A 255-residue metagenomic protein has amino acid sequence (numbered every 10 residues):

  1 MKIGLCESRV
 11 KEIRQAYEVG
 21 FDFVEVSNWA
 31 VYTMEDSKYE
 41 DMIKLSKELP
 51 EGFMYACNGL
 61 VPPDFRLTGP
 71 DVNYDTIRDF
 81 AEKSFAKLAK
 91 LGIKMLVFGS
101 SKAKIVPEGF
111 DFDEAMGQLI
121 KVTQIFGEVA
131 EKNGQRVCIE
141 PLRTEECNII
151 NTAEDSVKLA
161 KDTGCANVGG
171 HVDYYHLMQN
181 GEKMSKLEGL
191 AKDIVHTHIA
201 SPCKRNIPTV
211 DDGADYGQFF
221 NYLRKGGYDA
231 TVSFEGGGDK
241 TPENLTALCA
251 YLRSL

Functional and structural regions predicted by a protein language model:
M1-G4, R9-G20, R78-D79, K83-A86 (+3 more regions): Histidine-acidic metal/acid-base catalytic patches
R9-K11, N28-A30, L60-P63, K102-K104 (+4 more regions): Active-site-proximal loop/turn and secondary-structure-junction residues that shape catalytic pockets, frequently
Q15-Y39, N58-R66: N-terminal substrate-binding region of glycoside hydrolase catalytic domains
F21, E51-G52, I93, Q135: Short glycine/serine/threonine/alanine-rich loop segments
E25-L49, S100-P107: Glycine-rich, proline-tolerant flexible connector loops at the mouths of alpha/beta enzymes
S46-P50, L88, A130, L223: A generic structural signal for well-ordered alpha-helical segments
L67-G169: Active-site acidic/histidine proton-transfer and metal-coordination neighborhood in alpha/beta enzyme cores
